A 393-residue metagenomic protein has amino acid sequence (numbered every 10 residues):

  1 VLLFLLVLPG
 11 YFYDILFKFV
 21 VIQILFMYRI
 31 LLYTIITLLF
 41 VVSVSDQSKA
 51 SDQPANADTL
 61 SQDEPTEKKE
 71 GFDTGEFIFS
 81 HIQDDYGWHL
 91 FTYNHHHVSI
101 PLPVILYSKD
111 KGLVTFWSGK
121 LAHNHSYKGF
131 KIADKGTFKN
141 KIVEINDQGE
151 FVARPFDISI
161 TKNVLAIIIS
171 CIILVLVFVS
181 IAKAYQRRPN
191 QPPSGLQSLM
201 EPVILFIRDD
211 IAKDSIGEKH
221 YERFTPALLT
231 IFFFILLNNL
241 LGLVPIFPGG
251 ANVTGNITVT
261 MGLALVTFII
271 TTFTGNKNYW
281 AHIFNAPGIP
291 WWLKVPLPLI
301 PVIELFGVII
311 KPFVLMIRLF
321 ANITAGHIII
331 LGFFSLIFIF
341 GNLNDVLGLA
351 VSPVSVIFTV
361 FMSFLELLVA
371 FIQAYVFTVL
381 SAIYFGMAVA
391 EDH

Functional and structural regions predicted by a protein language model:
V1-D52: Bacterial Sec-dependent N-terminal signal peptides
Y28, S43-P193: Perimembrane topogenic segments of multi-pass inner/organellar membrane proteins
Y28-Y33, L199, D210, D214 (+1 more regions): Internal alpha-helical transmembrane segments
A153-R154, I207-Y221: Cytosolic juxtamembrane amphipathic/interface segments immediately preceding and feeding into a transmembrane helix
L176-A212, G275-H282: Juxtamembrane interface elements at the cytosolic ends of transmembrane helices in multi-pass membrane proteins
R188, S215-T225, A321: Membrane-interface helix starts
T225, L229-V244, T254, T258-G262 (+2 more regions): Hydrophobic alpha-helical transmembrane segments and adjacent short intramembrane/lumenal linkers of inner/organellar
I246-G250: Membrane-interface helix termini and inter-helical loops of multi-pass transporters
